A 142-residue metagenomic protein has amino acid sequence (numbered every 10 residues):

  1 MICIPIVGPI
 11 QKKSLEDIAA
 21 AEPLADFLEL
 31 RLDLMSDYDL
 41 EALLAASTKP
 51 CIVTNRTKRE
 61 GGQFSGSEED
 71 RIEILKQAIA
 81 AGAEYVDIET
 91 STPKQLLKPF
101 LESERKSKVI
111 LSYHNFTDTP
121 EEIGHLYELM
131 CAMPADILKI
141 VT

Functional and structural regions predicted by a protein language model:
M1-S14, T57-E69, S112-E121: Active-site mouth loops of central-metabolism enzymes
I2-G8, D26-L30, C51-T54, E84-I88 (+2 more regions): Hydrophobic faces of well-ordered beta-strands that scaffold small-molecule active sites in alpha/beta enzyme cores
I2-I4, I10-L28, E73-E84, L101: Solvent-exposed, well-ordered amphipathic alpha-helical segments that flank/support binding or catalytic loops
G8-K12, D33-S36, T90-K94: Short beta->alpha connector loops
K12-E16, Y38-E41, E69, E73 (+2 more regions): Generic alpha-helical secondary structure signal
I18-P23, D37-C51, Q77-A81, L97-K106 (+1 more regions): Acidic (Asp/Glu)-rich catalytic clusters
L44, C51-P99: Glycine/small-residue-rich loop that forms an oxyanion/phosphate-binding "nest" at active or ligand-binding sites
Y85, S91-T142: Catalytic alpha/beta core domains of metabolic enzymes, predominantly
